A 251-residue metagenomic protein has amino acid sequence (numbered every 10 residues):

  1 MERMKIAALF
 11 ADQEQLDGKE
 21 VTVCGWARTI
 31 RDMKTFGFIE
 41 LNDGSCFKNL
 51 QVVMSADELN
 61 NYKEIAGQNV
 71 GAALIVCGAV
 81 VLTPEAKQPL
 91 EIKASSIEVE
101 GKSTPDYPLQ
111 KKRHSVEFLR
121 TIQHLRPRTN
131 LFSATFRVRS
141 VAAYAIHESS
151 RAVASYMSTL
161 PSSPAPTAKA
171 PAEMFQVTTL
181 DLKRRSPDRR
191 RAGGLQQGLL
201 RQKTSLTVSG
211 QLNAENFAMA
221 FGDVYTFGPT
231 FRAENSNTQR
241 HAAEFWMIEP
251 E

Functional and structural regions predicted by a protein language model:
E2-E249: Class II aminoacyl-tRNA synthetase-like tRNA-binding/catalytic domains
